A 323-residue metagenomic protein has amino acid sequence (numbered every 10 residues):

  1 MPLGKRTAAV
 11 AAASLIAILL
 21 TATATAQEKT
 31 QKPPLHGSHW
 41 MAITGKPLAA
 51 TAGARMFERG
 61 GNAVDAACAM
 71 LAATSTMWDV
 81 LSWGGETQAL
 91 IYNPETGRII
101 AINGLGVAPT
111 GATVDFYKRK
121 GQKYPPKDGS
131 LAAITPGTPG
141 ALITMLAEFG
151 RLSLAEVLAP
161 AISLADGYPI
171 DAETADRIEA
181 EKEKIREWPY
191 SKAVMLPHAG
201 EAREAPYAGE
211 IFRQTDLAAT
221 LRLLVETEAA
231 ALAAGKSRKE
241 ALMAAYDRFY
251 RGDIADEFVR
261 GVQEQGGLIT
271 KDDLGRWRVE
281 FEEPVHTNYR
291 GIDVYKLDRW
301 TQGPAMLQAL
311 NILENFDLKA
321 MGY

Functional and structural regions predicted by a protein language model:
M1-A13: Bacterial N-terminal signal peptides that target proteins for export
P2-G4, S237, D317: Serine/threonine-rich low-complexity intrinsically disordered regions
K5, A24-A26: Intrinsically disordered, low-complexity regions
V10-A22: Bacterial N-terminal signal peptides
Q27-T51, R55, N62-A244, F249-R251 (+2 more regions): Noncatalytic scaffold domains of N-terminal-nucleophile
G303-K319: M16/insulysin-pitrilysin zinc metalloprotease superfamily fold
